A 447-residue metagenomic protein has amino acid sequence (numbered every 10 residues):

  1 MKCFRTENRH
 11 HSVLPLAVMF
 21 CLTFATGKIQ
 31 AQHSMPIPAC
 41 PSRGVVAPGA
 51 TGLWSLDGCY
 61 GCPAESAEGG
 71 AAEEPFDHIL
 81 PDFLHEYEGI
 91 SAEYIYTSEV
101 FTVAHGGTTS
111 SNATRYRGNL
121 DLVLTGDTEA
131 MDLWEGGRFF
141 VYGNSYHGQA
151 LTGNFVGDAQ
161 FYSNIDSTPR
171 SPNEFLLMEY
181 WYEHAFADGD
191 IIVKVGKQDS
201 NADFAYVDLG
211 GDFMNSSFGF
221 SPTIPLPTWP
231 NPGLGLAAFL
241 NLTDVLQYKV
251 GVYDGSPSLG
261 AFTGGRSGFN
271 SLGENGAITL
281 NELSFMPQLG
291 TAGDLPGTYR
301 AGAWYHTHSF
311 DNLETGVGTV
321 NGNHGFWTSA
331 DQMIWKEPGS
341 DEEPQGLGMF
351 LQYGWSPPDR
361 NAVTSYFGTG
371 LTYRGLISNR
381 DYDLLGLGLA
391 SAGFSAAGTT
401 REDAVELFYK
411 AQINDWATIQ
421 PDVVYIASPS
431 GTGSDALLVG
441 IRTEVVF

Functional and structural regions predicted by a protein language model:
C3, L22, G27-E99, V103 (+2 more regions): N-terminal periplasmic/intermembrane-space "pro-region" immediately following the signal or transit peptide
H33, E73-A92, D127-F139, A187-D190 (+5 more regions): Short loop/turn motifs that connect adjacent beta-strands in outer-membrane beta-barrel proteins
D82, V123-T125, W181-E183, A237 (+5 more regions): Outer-membrane beta-barrel architecture
A92-V100, F139-S145, V193-K197, Y248-D254 (+6 more regions): Transmembrane beta-barrel strands of outer-membrane/channel proteins
S110-Y116, R170-P172, L226-T228, F269-N275 (+5 more regions): Replace "Gram-negative outer membrane beta-barrel proteins" with "bacterial and organellar outer membrane beta-barrel
T152-W181, D188-A277: Surface-exposed coil loops of outer-membrane beta-barrel proteins
M286-Q288, A292-S395, L407: Detector for outer-membrane/organellar transmembrane beta-barrel domains, recognizing the amphipathic beta-strand
D435-F447: Outer-membrane beta-barrel "beta-signal"
